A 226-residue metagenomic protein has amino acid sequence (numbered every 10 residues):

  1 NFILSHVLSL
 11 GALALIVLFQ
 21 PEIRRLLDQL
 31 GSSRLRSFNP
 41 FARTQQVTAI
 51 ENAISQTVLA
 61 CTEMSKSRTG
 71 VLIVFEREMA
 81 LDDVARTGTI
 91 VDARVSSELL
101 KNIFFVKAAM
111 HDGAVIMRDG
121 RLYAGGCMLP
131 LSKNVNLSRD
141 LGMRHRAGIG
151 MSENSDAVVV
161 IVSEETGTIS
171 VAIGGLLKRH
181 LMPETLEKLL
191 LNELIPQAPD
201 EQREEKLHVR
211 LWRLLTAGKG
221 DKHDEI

Functional and structural regions predicted by a protein language model:
N1-L10: Membrane-water interface of transmembrane alpha-helices in multipass transporters/channels
A14, F19-E22, L26-I226: Divalent-cation
